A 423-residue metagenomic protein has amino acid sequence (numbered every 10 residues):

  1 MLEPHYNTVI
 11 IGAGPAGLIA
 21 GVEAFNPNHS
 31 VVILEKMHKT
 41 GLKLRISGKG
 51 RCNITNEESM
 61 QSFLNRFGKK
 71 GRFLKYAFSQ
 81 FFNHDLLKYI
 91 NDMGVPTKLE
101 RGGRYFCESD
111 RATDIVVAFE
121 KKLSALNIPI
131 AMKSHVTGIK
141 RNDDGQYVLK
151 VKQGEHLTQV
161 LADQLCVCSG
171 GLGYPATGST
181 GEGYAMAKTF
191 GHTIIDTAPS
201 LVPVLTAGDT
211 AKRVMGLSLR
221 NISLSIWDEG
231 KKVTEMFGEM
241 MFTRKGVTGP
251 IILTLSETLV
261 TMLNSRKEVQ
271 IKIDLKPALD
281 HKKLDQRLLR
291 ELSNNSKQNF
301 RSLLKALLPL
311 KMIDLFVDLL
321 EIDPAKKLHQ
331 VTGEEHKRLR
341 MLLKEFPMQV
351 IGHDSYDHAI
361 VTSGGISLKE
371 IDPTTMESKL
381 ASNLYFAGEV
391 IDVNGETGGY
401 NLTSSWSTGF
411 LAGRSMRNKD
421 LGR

Functional and structural regions predicted by a protein language model:
P4-Y6, G154-Q164, E235-F237: Core beta-strand elements of the Rossmann-like FAD/NAD(P) dinucleotide-binding domain in flavoenzyme oxidoreductases
Y6-I33, A412-R417: N-terminal Rossmann-like FAD-binding beta1-loop-alpha1 element of flavoenzymes
V9-I11, L34, V136, Q159-P175 (+3 more regions): Short hydrophobic core segments
F25-K49: Glycine-rich FAD pyrophosphate-binding loop
H38-T40, R45-I46, I54, M60-Q61 (+4 more regions): An anion/pyrophosphate-binding glycine-rich loop and adjacent beta-alpha core in soluble alpha-beta enzymes
R51-L99: Glycine-rich active-site loop/strand segments that organize a redox cofactor
A131-M132, G138, D314-N394: A glycine-rich dinucleotide-binding beta-alpha-beta segment and adjacent secondary-structure elements that constitute
G138-Q159, L165: Conserved beta-strand-loop-beta-strand element in the redox core of flavoprotein oxidoreductases
